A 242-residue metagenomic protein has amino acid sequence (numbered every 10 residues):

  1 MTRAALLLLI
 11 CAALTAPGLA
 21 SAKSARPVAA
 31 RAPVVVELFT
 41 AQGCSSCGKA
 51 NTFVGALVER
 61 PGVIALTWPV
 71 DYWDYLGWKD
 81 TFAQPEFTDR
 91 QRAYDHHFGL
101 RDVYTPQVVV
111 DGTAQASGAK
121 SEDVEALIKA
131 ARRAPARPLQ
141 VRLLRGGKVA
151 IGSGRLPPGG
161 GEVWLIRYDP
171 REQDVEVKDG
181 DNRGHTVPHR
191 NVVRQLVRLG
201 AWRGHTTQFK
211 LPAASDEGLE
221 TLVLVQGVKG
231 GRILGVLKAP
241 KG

Functional and structural regions predicted by a protein language model:
M1-T2: N-terminal secretory signal peptides that target proteins for export/translocation
A5-A16: Bacterial N-terminal signal peptides
L6, R31, V36, H185-P188: Short, functionally important structural connectors and interaction interfaces within domains
S21-F98, D102: Active-site-proximal cofactor/substrate-binding loop regions of enzyme domains
W68-D71, D111, L144: Short loop/turn motifs enriched for small/polar and acidic residues
T81-R101, T105, T113-G242: Short, conserved sequence motifs used for protein processing/export or organelle targeting and for catalysis
V108: Ligand-binding face of N-terminal immunoglobulin V-set domains in extracellular IgSF glycoproteins
